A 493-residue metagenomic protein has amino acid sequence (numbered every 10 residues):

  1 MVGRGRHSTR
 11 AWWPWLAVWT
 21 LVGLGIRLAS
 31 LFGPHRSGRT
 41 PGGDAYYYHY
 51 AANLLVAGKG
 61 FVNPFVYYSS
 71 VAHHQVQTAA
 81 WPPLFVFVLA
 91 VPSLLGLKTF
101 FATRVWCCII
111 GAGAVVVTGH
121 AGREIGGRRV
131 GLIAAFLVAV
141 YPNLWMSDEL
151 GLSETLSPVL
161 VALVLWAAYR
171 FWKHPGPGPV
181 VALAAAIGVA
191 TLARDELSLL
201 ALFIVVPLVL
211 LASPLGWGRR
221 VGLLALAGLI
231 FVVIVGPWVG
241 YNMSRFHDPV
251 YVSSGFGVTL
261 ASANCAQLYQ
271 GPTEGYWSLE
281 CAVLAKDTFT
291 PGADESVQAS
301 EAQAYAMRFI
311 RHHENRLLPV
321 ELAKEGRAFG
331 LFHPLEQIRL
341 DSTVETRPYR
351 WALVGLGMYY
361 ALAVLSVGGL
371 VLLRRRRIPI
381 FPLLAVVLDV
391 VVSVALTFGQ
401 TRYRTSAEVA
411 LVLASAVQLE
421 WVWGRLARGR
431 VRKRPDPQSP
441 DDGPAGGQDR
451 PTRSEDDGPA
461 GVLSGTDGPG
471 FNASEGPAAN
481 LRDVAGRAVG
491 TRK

Functional and structural regions predicted by a protein language model:
M1-A29, L210-P214, R219-I230, R425-R432 (+2 more regions): Start-transfer (signal-anchor) and selected internal transmembrane alpha helices of multi-pass inner/ER membrane
M1-R4, I125-R129, V164-A182, A186 (+2 more regions): Membrane-interface transmembrane helices that cradle and orient dolichyl/undecaprenyl
G43, A102-I110, I133-A168, P177-V181 (+2 more regions): Multi-pass, polyprenyl lipid-linked donor-dependent membrane glycosyltransferases
D44, Y50-A57, P64-K98, I109 (+1 more regions): Short hydrophobic/aromatic helix or loop-helix immediately within or flanking a transmembrane segment in polytopic
A79, P83-A90, L95-V116, L132 (+2 more regions): Loop-to-helix entry region of an early transmembrane alpha helix in multi-pass inner-membrane enzymes
K98, A102, F309, H313-L383: Membrane-interface anchor segments at the N-terminal boundary of transmembrane helices in multi-pass membrane enzymes
A102-G126, L163, V364-G368: Transmembrane-helix motifs of polytopic, lipid-linked glycan transferases
Y251-P334: Membrane-proximal stem/loop segments at transmembrane-domain junctions that anchor or position
